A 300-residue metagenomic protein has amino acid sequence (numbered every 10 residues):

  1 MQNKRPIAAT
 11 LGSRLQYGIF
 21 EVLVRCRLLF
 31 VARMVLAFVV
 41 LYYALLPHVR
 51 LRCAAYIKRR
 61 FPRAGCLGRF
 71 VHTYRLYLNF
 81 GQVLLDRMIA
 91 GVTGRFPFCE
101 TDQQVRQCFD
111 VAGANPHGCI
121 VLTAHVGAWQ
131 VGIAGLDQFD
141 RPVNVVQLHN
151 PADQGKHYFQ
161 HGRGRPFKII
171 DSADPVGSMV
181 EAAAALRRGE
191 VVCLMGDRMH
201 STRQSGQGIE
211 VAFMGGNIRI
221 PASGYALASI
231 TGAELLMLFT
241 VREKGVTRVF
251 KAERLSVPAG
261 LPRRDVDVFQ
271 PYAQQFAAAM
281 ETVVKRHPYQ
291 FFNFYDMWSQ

Functional and structural regions predicted by a protein language model:
M1-T123, A128, K156-Y158, P166: Membrane-anchoring hydrophobic helices of lipid-metabolizing enzymes
A9, Y43, L122, L148-H149 (+3 more regions): A generic secondary-structure micro-motif detector that highlights 1-2 residue hydrophobic/ambivalent hotspots embedded
L11, L15, V49, D174 (+1 more regions): Soluble or luminal CAZymes and related metallo-dependent hydrolases
L51-R52, L148-D153, N217-P221: Active-site metal-coordination segments of metallo-dependent hydrolases
R63, G113, Q138, P142 (+2 more regions): Non-catalytic C-terminal accessory region of glycerolipid acyltransferases and related lyso-lipid remodeling enzymes
G65, P116-A173, T202-I209: Catalytic core of membrane glycerolipid acyltransferases/transacylases, capturing the structured, soluble-facing
F98-D102, V126, A152, S172-V176 (+2 more regions): A conditional alpha-helix N-cap/helix-loop micro-motif detector
R106-D110, I133-D137, K156-Q160, A182-A183 (+1 more regions): Short amphipathic alpha-helical segments and helix-helix/interface helices
